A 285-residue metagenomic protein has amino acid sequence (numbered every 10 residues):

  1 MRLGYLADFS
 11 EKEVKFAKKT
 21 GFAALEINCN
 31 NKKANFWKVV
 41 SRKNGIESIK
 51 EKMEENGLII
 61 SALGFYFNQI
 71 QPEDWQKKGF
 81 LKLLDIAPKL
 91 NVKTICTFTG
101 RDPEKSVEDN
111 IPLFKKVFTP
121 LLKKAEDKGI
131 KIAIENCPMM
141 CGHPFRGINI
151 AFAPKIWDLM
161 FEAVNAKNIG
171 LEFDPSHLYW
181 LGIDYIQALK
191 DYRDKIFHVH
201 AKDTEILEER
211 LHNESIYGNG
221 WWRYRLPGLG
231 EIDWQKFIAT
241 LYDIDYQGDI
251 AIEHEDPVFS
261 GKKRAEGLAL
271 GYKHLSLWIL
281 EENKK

Functional and structural regions predicted by a protein language model:
M1-A24, E54-G57, N91-V92, P144-F145 (+1 more regions): Histidine-acidic metal/acid-base catalytic patches
M1-S10, Y66-K77, E108: Active-site mouth loops of central-metabolism enzymes
F9-E11, C29-N31, Y66-Q69, T99-P103 (+4 more regions): Active-site-proximal loop/turn and secondary-structure-junction residues that shape catalytic pockets, frequently
E13, I49, L83, L121 (+1 more regions): Aromatic/hydrophobic pocket-lining residues that form π-stacking "cages" and hydrophobic walls in ligand
K18-K19, K52-E55, Q71-G170, W180 (+1 more regions): Active-site acidic/histidine proton-transfer and metal-coordination neighborhood in alpha/beta enzyme cores
E26, A62-G64, C96, A133 (+2 more regions): Conserved beta-strand positions in the central sheet of alpha/beta enzyme cores
E26-K50, D102-K105: Glycine-rich, proline-tolerant flexible connector loops at the mouths of alpha/beta enzymes
K33-R42, G142-A151, K262: Short, flexible/disordered intra-domain loops and linkers
